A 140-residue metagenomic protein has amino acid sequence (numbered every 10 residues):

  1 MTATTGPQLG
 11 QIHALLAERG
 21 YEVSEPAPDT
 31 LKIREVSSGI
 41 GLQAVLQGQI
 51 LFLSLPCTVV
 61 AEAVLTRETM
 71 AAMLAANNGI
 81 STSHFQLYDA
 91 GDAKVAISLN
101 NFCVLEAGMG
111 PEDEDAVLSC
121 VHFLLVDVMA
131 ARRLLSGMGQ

Functional and structural regions predicted by a protein language model:
M1-V45, T82, Y88: Charge-rich, low-complexity N-terminal segments
T5, L9, T66-M70, V117: Generic alpha-helical secondary structure
L31-K32, I50-L51, V95-I97: Hydrophobic residues embedded in beta-strands of well-ordered beta-sheets
S37-R67: Long, continuous compositionally biased terminal/linker segments
L55-A96, N100: Short, internal acidic amphipathic alpha-helical interface segments that mediate docking to partner proteins
Y88-H122, R133-S136, Q140: Well-ordered alpha/beta subsegment
L125-V126: Helix-rich interaction surfaces within compact, conserved domain-sized segments that mediate assembly or partner
M129-A131: C-terminal partner/receptor-binding element of secreted or periplasmic proteins
